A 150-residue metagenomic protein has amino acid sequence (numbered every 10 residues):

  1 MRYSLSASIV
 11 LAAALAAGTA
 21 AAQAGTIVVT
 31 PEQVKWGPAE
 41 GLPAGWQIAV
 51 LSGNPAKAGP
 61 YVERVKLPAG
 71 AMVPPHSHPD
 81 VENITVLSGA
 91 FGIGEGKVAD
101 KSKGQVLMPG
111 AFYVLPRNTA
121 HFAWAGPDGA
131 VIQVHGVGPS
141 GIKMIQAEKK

Functional and structural regions predicted by a protein language model:
M1-Y3: N-terminal secretory signal peptides that target proteins for export/translocation
S6-G18: Bacterial N-terminal signal peptides
A20-Y61, A147-K150: A short, N-terminal "cap"/entry segment at the start of jelly-roll beta-barrel domains of the cupin/DSBH fold
T26-V28, S102, F122-K150: Double-stranded beta-helix
W46, A58-V62, P79-V81, N118 (+1 more regions): Extracytoplasmic
N54-A56, P68, F91, K97-N118: Short acidic-glycine-tyrosine-enriched beta hairpin
P68-A71, S77-V98: Glycine- and acidic-residue-biased ligand/ion/polar-headgroup-sensing regions
V73-P75, I93-G94, L115, A120-G126: Short beta-strand His + acidic residue motifs that chelate non-heme Fe in jelly-roll/DSBH and cupin folds
